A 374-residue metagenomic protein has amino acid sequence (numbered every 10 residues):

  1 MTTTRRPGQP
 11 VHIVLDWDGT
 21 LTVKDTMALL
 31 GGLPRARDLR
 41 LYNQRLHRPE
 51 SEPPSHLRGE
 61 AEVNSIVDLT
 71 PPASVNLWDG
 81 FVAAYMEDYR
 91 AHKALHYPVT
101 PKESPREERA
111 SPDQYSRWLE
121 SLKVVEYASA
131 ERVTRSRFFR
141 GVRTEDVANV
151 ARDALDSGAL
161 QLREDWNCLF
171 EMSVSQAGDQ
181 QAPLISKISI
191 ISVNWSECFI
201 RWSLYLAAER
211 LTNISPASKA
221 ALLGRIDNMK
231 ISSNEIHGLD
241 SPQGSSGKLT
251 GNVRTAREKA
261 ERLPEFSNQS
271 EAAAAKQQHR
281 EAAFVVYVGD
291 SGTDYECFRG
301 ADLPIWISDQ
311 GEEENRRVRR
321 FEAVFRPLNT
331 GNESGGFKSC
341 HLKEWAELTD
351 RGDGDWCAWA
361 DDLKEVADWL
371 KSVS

Functional and structural regions predicted by a protein language model:
M1-T2, Q269: Intrinsically disordered, low-complexity segments enriched in Ser/Pro/Gly/Ala and basic residues
T2-E209, N213, I226-S233: Alpha-helical substrate-recognition element adjacent to the catalytic core
D156-S189, N194-S374: C-terminal cap/substrate-recognition subdomain and adjoining C-terminal extension of metal-dependent phosphatase-like
